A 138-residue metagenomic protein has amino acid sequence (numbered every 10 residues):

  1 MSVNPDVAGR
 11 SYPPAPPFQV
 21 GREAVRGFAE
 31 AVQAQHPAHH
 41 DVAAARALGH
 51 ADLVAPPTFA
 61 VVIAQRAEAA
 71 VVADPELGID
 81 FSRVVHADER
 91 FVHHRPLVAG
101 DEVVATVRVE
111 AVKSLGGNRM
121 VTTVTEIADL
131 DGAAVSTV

Functional and structural regions predicted by a protein language model:
M1-D6, H86-D88, V92-V138: HotDog/MaoC-like acyl-thioester-processing domains
M1-H86: Hot-dog-fold acyl-thioester-processing enzymes
